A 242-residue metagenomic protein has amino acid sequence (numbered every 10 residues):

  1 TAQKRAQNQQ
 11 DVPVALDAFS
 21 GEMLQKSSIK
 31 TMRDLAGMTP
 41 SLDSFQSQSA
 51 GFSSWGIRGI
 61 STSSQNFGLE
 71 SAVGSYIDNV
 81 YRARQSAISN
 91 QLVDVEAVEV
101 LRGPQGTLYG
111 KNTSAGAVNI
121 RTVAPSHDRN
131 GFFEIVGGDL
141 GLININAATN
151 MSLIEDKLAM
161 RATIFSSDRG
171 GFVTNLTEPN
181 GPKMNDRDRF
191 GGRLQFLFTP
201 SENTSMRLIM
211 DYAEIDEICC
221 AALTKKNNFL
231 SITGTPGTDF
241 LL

Functional and structural regions predicted by a protein language model:
T1-D128: Acidic, small-polar-rich N-terminal luminal/periplasmic segments of exported/outer-membrane proteins
R5, T62, G138-L140, S167-G171 (+2 more regions): Structural signature of outer-membrane beta-barrel domains
I29-K30, I88, I143-N146, M210: Conserved strand-to-helix beginnings and helix N-cap segments that scaffold or border functional pockets
D34-L35, A148, Q195: Generic structural signal for isolated residues within well-ordered alpha-helices
Q48, I164, L208-M210: Glycine-rich, histidine-containing beta strand-loop boundary motifs that form or position
S53, S71-A72, R84, V93-R102 (+2 more regions): Outer-membrane beta-barrel translocator/receptor signature
G181, R187-L242: Outer-membrane beta-barrel domain signature, strongest for Gram-negative TonB-dependent receptors and also present
